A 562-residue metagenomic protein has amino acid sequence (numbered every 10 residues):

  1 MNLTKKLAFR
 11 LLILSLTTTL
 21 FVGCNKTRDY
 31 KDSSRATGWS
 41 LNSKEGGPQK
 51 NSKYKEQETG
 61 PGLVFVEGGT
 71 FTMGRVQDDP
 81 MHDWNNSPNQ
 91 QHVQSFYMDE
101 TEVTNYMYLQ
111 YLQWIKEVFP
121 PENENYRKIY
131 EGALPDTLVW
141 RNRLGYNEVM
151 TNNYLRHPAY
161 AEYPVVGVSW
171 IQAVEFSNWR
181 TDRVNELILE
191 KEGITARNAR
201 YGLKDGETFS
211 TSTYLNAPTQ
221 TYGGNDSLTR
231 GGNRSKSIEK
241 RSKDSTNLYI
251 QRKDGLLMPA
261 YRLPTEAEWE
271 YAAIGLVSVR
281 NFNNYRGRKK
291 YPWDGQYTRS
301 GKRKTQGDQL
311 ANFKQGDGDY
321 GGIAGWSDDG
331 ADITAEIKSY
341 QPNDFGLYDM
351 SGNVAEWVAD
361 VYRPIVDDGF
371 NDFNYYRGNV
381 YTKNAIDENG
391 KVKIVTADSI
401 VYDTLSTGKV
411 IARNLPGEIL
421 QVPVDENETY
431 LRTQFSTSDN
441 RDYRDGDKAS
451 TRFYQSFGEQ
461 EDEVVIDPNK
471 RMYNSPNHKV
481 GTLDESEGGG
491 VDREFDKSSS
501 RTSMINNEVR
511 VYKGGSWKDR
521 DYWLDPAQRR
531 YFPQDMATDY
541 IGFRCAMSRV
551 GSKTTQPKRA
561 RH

Functional and structural regions predicted by a protein language model:
N2-L11: Bacterial N-terminal signal peptides that target proteins for export
L11-T19: Bacterial N-terminal signal peptides
F21-G23: C-terminal motif of bacterial Sec signal peptides marking the signal peptidase cleavage site
R28-K44, F65-V66, T72, Q77 (+5 more regions): Functional-site microenvironments in short loops/helix caps that host divalent-cation chemistry
N51-K53, D83-N86, S499, R529-Q534: Short, P/G- and charge-enriched loop/turn segments at secondary-structure junctions
K55-V149, A161-V184, G352, G542-F543 (+1 more regions): A short glycine-rich, aromatic-capped structural motif
Q528-Y531, M536, I541, M547-S548: Catalytic loop of the DD-peptidase/beta-lactamase superfamily, centered on the K-T-G motif and neighboring
